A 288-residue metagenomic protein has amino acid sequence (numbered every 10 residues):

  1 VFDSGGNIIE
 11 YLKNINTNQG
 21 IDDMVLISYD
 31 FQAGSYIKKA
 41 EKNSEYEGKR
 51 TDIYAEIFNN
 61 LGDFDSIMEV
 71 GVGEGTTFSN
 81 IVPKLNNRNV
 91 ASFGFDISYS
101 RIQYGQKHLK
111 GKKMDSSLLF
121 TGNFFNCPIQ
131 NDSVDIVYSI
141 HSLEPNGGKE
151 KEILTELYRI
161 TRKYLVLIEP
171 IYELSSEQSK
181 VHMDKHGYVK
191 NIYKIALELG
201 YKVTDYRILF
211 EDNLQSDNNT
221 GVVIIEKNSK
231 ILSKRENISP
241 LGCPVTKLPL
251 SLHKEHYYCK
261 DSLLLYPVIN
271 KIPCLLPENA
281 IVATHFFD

Functional and structural regions predicted by a protein language model:
V1-D22, S239-F287: N-terminal auxiliary segments of SAM/dcSAM-dependent transferases
K38-I53: Conserved SAM-binding loop and adjacent beta-strand
F64-G73: Conserved class I S-adenosyl-L-methionine
E74-F125: Class I SAM-dependent methyltransferase SAM/SAH-binding core
Y138: A conserved beta-strand element that flanks and buttresses the S-adenosyl-L-methionine
P145-E156: A short, conserved alpha-helix within the catalytic core of class I
R162-Y172: Conserved beta-strand signature within the Rossmann-like core of class I S-adenosyl-L-methionine
M183-Y206: Short alpha-helix
